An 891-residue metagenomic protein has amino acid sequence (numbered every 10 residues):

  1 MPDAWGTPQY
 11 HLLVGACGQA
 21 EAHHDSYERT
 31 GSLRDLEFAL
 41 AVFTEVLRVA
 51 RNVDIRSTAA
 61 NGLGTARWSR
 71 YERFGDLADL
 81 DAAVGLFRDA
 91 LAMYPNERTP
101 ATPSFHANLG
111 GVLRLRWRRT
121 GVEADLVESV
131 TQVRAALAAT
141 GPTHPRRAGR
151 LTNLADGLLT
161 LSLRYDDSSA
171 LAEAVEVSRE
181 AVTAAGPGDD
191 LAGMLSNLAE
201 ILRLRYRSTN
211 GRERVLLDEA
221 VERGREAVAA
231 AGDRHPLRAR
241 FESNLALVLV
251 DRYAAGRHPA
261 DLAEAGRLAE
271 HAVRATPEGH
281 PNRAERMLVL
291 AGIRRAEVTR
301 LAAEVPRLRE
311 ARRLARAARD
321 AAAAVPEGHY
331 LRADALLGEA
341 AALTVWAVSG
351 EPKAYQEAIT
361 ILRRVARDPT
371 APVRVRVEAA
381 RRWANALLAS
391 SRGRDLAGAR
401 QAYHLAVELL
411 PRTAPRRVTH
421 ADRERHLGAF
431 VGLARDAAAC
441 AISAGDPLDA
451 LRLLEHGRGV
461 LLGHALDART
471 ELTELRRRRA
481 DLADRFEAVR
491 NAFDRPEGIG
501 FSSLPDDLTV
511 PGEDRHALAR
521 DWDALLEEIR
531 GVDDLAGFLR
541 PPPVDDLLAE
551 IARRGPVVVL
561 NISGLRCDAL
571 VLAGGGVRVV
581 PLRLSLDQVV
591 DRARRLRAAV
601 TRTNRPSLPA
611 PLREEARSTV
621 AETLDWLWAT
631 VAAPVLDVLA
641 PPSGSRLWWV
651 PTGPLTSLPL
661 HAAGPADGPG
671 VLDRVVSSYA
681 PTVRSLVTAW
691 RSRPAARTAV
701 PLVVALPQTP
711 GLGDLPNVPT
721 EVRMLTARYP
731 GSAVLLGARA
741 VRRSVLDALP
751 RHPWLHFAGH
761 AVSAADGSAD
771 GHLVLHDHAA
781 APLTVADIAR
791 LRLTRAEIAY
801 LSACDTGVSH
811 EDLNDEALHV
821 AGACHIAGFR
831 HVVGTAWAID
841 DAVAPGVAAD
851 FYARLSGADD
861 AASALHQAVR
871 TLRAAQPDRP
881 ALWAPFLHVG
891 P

Functional and structural regions predicted by a protein language model:
W5-T7, G31, R51-R56, G75 (+20 more regions): Acidic, Ser/Thr-rich low-complexity linear motifs
V14-E28, T58-E72, P100-L115, P145-L163 (+7 more regions): Conserved alpha-helical positions within TPR/SEL1-like repeat arrays
A20-H23, F43, R67, F87 (+13 more regions): Non-transmembrane amphipathic alpha-helical segments
H24-L36, W68-L80, R114-L126, L159-A172 (+6 more regions): Short coil/turn connectors between adjacent alpha-helices in alpha-solenoid helical repeat scaffolds
V42-E45, V49, L86, M93 (+13 more regions): Residue position in alpha-helical solenoids
Y355, T360-A366, R374-V377, L388 (+4 more regions): Amphipathic alpha-helical protein-protein interaction segments
P542-P891: Catalytic cores of enzymes
